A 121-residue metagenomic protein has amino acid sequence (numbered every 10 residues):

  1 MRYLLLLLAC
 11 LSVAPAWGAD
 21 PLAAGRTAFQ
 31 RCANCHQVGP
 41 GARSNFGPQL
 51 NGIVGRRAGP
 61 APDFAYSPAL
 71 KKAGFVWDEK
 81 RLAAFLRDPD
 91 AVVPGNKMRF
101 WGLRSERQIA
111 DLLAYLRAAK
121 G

Functional and structural regions predicted by a protein language model:
Y3-A14: Bacterial N-terminal signal peptides
A9, N34-Q37, S44: Regular, well-ordered alpha-helical segments
S12, D63-A65, V93: Short, basic/glycine-rich phosphate-binding loops at helix/coil junctions that contact nucleotide phosphates
S12-F29, P40: Electrostatic cytochrome c docking/interface patches
A23-R26, P40-D78, F100-G102: Gly/Gly-Pro-rich "capping" loops immediately C-terminal to redox-active cysteine motifs in periplasmic/lumenal
F29-V38, L112: The canonical Cys-X-X-Cys-His
D78-G121: C-terminal capping alpha-helices of c-type cytochrome domains
